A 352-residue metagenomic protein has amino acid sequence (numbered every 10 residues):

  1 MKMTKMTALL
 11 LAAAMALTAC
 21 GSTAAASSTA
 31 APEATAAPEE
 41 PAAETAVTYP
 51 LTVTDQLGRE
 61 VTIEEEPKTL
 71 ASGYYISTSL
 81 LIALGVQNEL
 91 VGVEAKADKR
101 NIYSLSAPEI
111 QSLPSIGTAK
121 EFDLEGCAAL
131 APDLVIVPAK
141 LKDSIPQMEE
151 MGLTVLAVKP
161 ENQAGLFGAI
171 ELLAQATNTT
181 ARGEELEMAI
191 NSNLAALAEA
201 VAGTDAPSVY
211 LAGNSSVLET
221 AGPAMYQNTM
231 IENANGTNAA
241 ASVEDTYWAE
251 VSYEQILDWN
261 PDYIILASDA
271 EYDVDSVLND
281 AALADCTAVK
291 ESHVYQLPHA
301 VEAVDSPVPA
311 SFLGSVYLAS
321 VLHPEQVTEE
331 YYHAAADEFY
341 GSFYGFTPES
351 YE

Functional and structural regions predicted by a protein language model:
K2-A24: Sec-dependent N-terminal signal peptides of Gram-positive bacterial secreted proteins and lipoproteins
C20-T35: Bacterial lipoprotein signal-peptidase II cleavage site
E33-E64: N-terminal low-complexity, Pro/Thr/Ser-rich intrinsically disordered segments that act as propeptides or flexible
P50-V53, E60-T62, D143-E219, A240-S242 (+1 more regions): Extracytoplasmic substrate-binding proteins
S72-L130, L134-I136, K140, A239: A short, structured surface patch at a secondary-structure boundary
I116-A119, L124-V137, L153, S252-D269: Proline-aspartate-enriched helix->loop->beta-strand connector
L141-E150, A267-A281: A ligand-binding cleft/hinge motif common to bilobed small-molecule-binding domains
T220-W248, S252: Alpha-helical, coiled-coil/dimerization segments enriched in small aliphatic residues
